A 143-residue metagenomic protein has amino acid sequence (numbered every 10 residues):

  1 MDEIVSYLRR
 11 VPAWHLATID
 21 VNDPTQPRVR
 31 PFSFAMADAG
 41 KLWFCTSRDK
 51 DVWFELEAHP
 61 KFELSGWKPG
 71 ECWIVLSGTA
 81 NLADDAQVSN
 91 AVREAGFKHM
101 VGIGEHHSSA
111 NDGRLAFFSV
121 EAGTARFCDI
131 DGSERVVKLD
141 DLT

Functional and structural regions predicted by a protein language model:
M1-A17, L139: Extreme N-terminal tail/first-helix region
R9, Q26-P27, A110-G113: Short solvent-exposed loop/turn micro-motifs enriched in small/polar/acidic residues
V11-R48, F54-L56, F62-G66, I74-L76: Short beta-strand segments
T18-D20, G66-P69, I103-N111: A short, aromatic/hydrophobic, helix- or strand-capping loop or linear motif that either lines the entrance/gate
R48-D49, G70, G123: A generic "binding-loop/recognition-motif" signal
L56-E57, D131: Short, flexible helix/strand-to-coil boundary loops that buttress conserved ligand/catalytic motifs in alpha/beta
V75-T143: Charged, gly/pro-rich active-site loop segments
